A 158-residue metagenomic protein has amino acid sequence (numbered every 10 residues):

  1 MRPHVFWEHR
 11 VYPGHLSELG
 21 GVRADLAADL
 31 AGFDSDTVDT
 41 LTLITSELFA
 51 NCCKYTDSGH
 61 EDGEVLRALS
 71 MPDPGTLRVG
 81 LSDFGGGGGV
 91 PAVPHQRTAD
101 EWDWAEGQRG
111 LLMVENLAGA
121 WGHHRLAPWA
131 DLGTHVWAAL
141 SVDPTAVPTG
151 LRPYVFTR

Functional and structural regions predicted by a protein language model:
M1-H9, E101-D103, M113-R158: Flexible, glycine-/charge-rich segments associated with ATP-binding catalytic modules
M1-L43, R152-R158: Bergerat-fold GHKL ATPase/HATPase_c domain
A27, T42, C52-C53, L77 (+6 more regions): A generic "structured core" feature
D36-G63: Conserved ATP-binding N-box helix of the HATPase_c
E64-P74: Short beta-strand/loop element within the Bergerat-fold HATPase_c
A68-S70, G80-S82, W137-S141: Residue-level recognition of well-ordered beta-strand positions that form the cores of beta-sheet-rich folds across
P74-G107, Y154: Glycine-rich/acidic phosphate-handling loop/turn and adjacent ATP-lid/helix of nucleotide-binding kinase/ATPase domains
G110: Gly/Ala-rich beta-loop-alpha elbow adjacent to hydrolase catalytic centers
